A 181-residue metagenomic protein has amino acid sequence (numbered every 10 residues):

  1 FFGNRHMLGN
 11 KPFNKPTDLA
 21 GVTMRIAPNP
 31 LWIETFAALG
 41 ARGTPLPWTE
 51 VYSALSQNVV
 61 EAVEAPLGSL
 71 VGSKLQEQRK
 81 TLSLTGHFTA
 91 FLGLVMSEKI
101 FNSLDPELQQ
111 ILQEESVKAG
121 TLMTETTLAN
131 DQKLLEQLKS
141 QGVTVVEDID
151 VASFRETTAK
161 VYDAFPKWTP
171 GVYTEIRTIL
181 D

Functional and structural regions predicted by a protein language model:
F1-D181: N-terminal secretory/targeting leader peptides
